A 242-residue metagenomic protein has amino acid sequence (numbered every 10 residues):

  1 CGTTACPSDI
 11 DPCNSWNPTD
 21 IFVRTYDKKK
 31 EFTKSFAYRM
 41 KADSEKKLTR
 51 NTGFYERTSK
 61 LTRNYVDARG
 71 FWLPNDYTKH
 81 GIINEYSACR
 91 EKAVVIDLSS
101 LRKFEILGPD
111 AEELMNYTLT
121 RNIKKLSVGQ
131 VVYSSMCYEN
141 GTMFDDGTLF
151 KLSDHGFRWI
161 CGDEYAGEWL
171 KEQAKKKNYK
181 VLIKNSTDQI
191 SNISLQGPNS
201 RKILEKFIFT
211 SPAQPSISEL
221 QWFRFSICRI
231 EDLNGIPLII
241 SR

Functional and structural regions predicted by a protein language model:
C1-R242: Glycine/proline-enriched, intrinsically flexible loops and inter-domain linkers
